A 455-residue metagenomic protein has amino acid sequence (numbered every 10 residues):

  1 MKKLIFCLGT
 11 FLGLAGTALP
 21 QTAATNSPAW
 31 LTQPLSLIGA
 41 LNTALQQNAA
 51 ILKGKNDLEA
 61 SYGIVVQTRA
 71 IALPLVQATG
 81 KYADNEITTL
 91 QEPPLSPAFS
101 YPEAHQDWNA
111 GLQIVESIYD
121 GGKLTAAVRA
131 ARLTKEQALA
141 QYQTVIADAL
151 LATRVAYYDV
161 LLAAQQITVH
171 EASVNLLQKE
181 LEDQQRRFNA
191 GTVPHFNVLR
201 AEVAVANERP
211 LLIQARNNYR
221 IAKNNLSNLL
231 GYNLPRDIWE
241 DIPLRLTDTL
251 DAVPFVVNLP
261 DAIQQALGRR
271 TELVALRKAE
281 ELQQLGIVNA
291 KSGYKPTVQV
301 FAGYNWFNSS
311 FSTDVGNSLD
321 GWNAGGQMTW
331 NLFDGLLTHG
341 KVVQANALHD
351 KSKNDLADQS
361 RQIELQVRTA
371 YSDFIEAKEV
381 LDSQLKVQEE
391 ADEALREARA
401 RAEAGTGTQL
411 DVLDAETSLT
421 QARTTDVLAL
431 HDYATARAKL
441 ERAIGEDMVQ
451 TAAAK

Functional and structural regions predicted by a protein language model:
K3, V145-Q265, D373, A377-V380 (+1 more regions): Periplasmic alpha-helical coiled-coil/stalk elements that build and connect Gram-negative outer-membrane
K3-C7, L19-A29, E86, A252 (+1 more regions): Acidic, low-complexity, intrinsically disordered peripheral segments
C7-A15: Bacterial N-terminal signal peptides
P20-K81, I87, L246-E281, N331-L332 (+4 more regions): Bacterial Sec-pathway N-terminal export signals of envelope proteins
P34-S36, L75-T144, F255-Q265, R269-Q359 (+1 more regions): Small/polar-residue-enriched beta-strand and adjacent coil segments characteristic of outer-membrane beta-barrel
K53-T68, V145, A149-V169, K179 (+5 more regions): Amphipathic alpha-helical coiled-coil segments
